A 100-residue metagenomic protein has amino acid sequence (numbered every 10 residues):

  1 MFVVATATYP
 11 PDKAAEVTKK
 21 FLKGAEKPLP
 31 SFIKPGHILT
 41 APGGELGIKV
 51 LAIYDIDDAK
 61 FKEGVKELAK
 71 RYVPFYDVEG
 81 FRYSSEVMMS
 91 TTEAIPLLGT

Functional and structural regions predicted by a protein language model:
M1-K66, V87-T100: Short S/T/G/P-rich N-terminal loop/turn motif that feeds into the first structured element of a domain
E67-Y72: Short, aromatic/basic amphipathic alpha-helical patches
P74-M89: Conserved short beta-strand edge segments in small beta-sheet-based binding/regulatory domains
